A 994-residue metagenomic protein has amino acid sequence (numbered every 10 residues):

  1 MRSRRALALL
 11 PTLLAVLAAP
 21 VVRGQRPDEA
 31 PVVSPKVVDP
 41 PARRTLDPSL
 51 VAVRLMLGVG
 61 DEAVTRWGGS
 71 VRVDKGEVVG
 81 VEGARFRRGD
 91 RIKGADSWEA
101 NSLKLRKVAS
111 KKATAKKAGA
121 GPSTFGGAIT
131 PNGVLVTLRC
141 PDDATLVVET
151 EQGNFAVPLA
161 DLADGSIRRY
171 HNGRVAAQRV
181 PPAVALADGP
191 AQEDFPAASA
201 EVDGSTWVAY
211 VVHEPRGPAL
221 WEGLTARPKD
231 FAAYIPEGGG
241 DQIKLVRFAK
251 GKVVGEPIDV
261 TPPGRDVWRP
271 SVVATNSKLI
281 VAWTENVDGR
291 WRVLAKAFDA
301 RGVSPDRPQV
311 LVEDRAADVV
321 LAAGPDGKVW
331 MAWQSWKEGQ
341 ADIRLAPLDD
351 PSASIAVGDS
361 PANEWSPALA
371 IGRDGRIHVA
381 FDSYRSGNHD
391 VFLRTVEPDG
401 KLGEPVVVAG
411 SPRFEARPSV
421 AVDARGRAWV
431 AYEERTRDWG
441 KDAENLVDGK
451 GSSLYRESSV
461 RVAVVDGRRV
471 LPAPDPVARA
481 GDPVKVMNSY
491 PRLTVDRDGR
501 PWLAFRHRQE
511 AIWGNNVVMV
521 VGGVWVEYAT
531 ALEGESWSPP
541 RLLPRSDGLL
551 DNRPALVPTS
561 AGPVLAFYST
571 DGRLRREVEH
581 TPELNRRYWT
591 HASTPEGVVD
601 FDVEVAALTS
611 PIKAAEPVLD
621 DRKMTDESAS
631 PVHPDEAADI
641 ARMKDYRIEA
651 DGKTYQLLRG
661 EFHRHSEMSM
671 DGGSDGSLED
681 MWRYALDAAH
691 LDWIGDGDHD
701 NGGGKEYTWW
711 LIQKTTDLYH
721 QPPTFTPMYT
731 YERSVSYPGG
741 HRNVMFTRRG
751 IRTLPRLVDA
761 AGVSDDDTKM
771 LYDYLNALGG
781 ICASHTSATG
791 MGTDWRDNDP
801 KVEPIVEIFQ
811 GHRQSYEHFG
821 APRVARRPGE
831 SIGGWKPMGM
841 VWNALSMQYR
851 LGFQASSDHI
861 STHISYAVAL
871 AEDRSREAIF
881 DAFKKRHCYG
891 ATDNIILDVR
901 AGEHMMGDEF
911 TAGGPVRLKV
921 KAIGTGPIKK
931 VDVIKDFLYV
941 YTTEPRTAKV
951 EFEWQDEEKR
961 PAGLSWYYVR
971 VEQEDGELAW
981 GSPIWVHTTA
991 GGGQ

Functional and structural regions predicted by a protein language model:
A8-L17: Bacterial N-terminal signal peptides
R23-S34: Cleaved targeting-peptide boundary
P35, L46-E62: Short beta-strand elements of extracellular/lumenal beta-sandwich folds
S70, F86-R87, I92, S97-E99 (+2 more regions): Extracellular, repeat-based ectodomains that mediate carbohydrate processing or recognition
G133-T137, S419, E951-K959: Exposed aromatic-hydrophobic patches
V136-L138, D142-Q152, V933, G963-Q973: Short, aromatic- and glycine-rich surface loops/edge beta-strands on solvent-exposed regions
G153-F155, D571-R576, Q973-W980: Short acidic/polar inter-strand loop motif in beta-rich domains
P540-L542, N585-Y588, T594-Q994: Extended, charged catalytic domains and RNA/DNA-binding interfaces, predominantly in divalent-metal-using enzymes
